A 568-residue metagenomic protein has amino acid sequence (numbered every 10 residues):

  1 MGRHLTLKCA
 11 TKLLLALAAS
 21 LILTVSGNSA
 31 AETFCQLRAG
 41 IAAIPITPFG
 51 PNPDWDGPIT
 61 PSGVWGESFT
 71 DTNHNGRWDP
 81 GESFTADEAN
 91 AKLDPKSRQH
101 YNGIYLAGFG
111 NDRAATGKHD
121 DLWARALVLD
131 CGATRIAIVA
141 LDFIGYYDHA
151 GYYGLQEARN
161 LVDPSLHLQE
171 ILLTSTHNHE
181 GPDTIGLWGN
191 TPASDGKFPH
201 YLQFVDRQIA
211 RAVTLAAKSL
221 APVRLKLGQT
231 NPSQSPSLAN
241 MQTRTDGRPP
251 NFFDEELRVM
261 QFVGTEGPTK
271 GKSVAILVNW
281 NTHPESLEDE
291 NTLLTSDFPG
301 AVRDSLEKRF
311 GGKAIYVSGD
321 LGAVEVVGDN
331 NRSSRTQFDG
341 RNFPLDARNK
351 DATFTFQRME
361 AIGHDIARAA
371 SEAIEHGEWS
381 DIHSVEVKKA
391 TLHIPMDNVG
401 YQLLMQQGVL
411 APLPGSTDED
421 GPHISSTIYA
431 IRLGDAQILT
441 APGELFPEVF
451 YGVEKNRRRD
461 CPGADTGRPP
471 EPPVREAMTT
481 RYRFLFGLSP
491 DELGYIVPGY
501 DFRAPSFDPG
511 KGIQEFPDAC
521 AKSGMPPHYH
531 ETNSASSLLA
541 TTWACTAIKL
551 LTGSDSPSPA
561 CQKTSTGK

Functional and structural regions predicted by a protein language model:
M1-C9: N-terminal secretory signal peptides that target proteins for export/translocation
A10-T24: Bacterial N-terminal signal peptides
G27-A31: Sec/Tat signal peptide C-region and signal peptidase I cleavage site
E32-A367, I374-K568: Conserved beta-alpha junction segments in alpha/beta enzyme cores
